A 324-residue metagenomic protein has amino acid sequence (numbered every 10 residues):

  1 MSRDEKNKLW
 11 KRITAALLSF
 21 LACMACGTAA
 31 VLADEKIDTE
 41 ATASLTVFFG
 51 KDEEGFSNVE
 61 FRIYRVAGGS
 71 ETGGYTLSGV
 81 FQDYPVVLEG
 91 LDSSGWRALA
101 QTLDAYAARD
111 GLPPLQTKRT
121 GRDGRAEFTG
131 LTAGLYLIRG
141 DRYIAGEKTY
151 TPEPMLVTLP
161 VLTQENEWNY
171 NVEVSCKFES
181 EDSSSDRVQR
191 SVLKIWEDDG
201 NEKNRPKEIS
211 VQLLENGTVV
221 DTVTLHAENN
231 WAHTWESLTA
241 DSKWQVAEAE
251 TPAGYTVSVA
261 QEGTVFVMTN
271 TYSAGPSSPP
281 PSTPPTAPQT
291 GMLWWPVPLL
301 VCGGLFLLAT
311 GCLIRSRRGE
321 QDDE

Functional and structural regions predicted by a protein language model:
S2-E324: Solvent-exposed loop/turn and edge beta-strand elements of beta-rich ligand-binding domains
